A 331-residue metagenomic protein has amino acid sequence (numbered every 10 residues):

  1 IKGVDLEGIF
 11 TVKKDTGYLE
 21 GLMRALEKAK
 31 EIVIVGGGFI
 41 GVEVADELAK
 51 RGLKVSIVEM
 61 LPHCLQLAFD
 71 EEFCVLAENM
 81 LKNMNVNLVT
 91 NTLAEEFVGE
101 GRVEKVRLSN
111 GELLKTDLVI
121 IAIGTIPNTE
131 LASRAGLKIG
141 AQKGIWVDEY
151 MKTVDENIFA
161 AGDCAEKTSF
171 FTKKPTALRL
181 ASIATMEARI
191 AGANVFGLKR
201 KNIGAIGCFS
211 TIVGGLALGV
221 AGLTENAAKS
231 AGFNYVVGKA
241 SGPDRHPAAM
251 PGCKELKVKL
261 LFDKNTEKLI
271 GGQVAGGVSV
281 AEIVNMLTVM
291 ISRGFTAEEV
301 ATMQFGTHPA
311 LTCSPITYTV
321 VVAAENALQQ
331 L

Functional and structural regions predicted by a protein language model:
D5-A29, G101-R107, L113-I190, M286-M290: FAD-site-proximal beta/loop scaffold in flavoenzymes
F10, N87-V89, F159, V236-G238: General small-molecule cofactor/ligand-binding pocket signal
L22, K30-E31, K54, N234: Residues that mark the start of a beta-strand
V35-I40: Glycine-rich Rossmann-fold phosphate-binding loop(s) that bind the pyrophosphate of adenine dinucleotide cofactors
K50-V147, K199, A227: A Rossmann-like FAD-binding core segment of flavoenzymes
I123, G215-A221, S230-L331: Flexible, glycine-rich terminal cap/loop adjacent to redox cofactors in electron-transfer oxidoreductases
K138-Q142, L198-F209, N234, G238: A short alpha-helix-loop-beta-strand transition element characteristic of N-terminal alpha/beta dinucleotide-binding
V147, A161-E225, L311-L331: A conserved FAD-binding loop/helix module that cradles the flavin
